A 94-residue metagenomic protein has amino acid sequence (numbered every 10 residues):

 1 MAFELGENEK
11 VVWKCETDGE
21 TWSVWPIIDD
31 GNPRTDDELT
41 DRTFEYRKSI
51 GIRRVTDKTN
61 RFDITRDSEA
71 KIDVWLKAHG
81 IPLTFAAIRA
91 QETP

Functional and structural regions predicted by a protein language model:
M1-L5, F85-P94: Short intrinsically disordered terminal tails
M1-T17: Negatively charged, low-complexity tracts enriched in Asp/Glu with abundant Ser/Thr
V12, T21-V24, V74, T84: Residues in intrinsically disordered, low-complexity segments of regulatory proteins
V12-K14, D18, D63, I88 (+1 more regions): Intrinsically disordered and other compositionally biased segments
T17-A70: Acidic, low-complexity, intrinsically disordered interaction modules
R53, A78-P82, Q91: Surface-exposed polar/charged interaction patches
D63, D67-T84: Short, compact, well-ordered microdomains
